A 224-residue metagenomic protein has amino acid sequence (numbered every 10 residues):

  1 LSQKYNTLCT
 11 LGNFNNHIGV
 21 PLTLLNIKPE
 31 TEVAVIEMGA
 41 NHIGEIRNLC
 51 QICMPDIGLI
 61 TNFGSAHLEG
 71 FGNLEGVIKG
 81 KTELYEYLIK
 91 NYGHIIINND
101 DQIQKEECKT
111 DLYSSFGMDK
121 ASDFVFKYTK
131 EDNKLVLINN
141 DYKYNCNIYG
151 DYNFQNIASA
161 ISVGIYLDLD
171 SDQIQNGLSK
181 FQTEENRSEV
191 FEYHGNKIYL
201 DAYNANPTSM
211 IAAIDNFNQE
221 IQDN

Functional and structural regions predicted by a protein language model:
Y5-G19, M38, I60-F63: Short beta-strand-centered segment that lines the nucleotide-binding/catalytic pocket of NTP-utilizing
T10-L11, I36, C146-N147, Y199-L200: Thr-Gly-centered strand-to-loop micro-motif
H17, I43, K79-T82, P207: Structural motif corresponding to alpha-helix initiation and N-cap regions
P21-I27, V190: Active-site-proximal loop->helix
E32-I43, I198-N204: Switch II (G3) loop of P-loop NTPases
C50: Glycine-rich phosphate-binding loops of nucleotide-dependent enzymes
D56-K197, Q219-Q222: Acidic, Mg2+-coordinating active-site environments of NTP-dependent enzymes
E184-N186, A202-N224: Active-site beta-alpha connecting loops in nucleotide-dependent enzymes
